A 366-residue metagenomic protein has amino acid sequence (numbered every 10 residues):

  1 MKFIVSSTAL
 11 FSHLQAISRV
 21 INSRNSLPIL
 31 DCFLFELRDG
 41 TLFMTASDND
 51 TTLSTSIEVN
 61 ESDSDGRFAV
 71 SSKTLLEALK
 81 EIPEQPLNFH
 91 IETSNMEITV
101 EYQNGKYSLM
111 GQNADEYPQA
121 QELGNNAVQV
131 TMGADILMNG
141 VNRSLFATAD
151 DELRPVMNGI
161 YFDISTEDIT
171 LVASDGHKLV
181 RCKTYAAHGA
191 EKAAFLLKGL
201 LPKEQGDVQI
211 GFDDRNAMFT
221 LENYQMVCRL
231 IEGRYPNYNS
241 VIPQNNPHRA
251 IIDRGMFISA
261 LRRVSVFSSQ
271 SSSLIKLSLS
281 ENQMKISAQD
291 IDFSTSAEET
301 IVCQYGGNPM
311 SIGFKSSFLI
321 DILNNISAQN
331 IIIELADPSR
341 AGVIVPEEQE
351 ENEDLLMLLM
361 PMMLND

Functional and structural regions predicted by a protein language model:
M1-D366: Structural preference for solvent-exposed beta-strand-turn elements and adjacent flexible terminal/loop segments within
